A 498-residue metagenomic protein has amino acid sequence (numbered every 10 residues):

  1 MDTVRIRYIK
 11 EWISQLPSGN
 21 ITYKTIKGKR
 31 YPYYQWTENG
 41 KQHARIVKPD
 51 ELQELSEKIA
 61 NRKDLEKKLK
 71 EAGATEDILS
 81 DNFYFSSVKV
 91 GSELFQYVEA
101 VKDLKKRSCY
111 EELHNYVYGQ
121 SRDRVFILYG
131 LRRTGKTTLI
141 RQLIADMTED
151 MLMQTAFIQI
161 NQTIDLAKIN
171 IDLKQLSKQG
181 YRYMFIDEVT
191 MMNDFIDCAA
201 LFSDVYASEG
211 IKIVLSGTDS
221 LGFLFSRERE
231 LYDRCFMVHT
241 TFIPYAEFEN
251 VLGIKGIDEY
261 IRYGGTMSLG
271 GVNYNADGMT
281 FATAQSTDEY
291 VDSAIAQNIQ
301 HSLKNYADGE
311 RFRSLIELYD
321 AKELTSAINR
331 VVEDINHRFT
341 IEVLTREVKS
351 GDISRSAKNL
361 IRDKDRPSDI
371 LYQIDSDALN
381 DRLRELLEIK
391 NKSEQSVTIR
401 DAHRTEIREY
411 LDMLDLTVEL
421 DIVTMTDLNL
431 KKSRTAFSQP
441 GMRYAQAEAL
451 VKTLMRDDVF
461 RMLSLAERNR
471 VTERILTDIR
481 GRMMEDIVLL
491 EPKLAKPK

Functional and structural regions predicted by a protein language model:
K48, N61, L65-R122: A short, basic N-terminal segment
K136: Conserved lysine of the Walker
L139, L143: Hydrophobic positions on the alpha1 helix immediately C-terminal to the Walker A/P-loop
L152-Q179: Short glycine-rich substrate-engagement loop in P-loop NTPases that contacts/grips substrate
S177-A199: Conserved P-loop NTPase "ATPase switch" module shared by AAA+ and STAND
D187, I211-D219: Structural recognition of the conserved hydrophobic beta-strand(s) that form the central parallel beta-sheet of P-loop
L221-F236: Short regulatory helix/loop adjacent to the ATP-binding pocket of P-loop NTPases
I299-P497: Accessory nucleic acid-recognition modules appended to NTPase machines
